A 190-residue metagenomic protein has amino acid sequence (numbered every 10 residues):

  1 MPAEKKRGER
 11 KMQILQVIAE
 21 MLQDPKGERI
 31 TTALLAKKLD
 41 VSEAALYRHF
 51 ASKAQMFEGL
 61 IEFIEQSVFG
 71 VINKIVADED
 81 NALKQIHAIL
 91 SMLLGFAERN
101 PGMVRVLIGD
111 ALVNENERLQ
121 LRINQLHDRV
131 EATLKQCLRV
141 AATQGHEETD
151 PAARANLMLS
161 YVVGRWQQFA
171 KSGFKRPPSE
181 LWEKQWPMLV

Functional and structural regions predicted by a protein language model:
M1, G95, R99, A132-V140 (+3 more regions): C-terminal peripheral helix-coil segments that are non-catalytic and often amphipathic
M1-K38, Q55: Basic, helix-initiating cap at the start of DNA-binding domains
L22-P25, T31-T32, E43, K53 (+3 more regions): Amphipathic alpha-helical segments enriched in hydrophobic/aromatic and basic residues that form the DNA-contacting
D40-F50: Short hydrophobic/aromatic patch on the recognition helix
G59, N73-R99, P151-M158: Hydrophobic alpha-helical connector segments
Q66-F69, N73, E117-T143, A152-N156 (+1 more regions): Amphipathic alpha-helical packing segments from all-alpha helical-bundle domains
A97-R118: Amphipathic alpha-helical segments used for helix-helix packing
